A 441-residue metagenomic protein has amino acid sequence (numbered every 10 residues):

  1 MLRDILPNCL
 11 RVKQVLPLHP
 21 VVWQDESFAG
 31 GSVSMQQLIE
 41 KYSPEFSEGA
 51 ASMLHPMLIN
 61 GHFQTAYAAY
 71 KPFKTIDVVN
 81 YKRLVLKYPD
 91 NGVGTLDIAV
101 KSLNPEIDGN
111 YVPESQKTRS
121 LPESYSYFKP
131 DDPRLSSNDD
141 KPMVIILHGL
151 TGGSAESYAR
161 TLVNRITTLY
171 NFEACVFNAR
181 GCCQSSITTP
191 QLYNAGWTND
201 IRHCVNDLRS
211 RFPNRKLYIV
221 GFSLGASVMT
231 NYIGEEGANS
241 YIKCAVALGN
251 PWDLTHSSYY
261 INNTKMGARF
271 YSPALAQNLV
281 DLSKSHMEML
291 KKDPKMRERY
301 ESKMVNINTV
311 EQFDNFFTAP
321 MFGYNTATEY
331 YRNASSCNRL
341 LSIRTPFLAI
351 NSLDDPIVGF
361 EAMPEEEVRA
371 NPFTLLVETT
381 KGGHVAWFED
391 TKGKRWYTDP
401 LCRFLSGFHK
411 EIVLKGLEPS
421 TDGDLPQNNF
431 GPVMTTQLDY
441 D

Functional and structural regions predicted by a protein language model:
M1-V93, V100-Y111, G416-P419, G423-Q427 (+1 more regions): N-terminal targeting or regulatory segments adjacent to alpha/beta-hydrolase or S9 domains
L2-G31, S210-F322: Alpha/beta-hydrolase-fold enzymes
A99-T188, D207-S210, F360-A362: Short, surface-exposed "cap/lid" segments of acyl-processing enzymes
Q191-F212: Alpha/beta-hydrolase active-site loop
N315, N325-E329, D390, K394 (+1 more regions): Alpha/beta-hydrolase-fold serine-hydrolase catalytic core, especially in secreted/extracellular enzymes
F316-R339: Active-site nucleophile elbow and catalytic-triad environment of alpha/beta-hydrolase enzymes
I343, A349-N351, D355: Short beta-strand/loop motif that positions the catalytic acidic residue of the alpha/beta-hydrolase fold
L376, G382-R395: Catalytic histidine-centered segment of alpha/beta-hydrolase-like enzymes
